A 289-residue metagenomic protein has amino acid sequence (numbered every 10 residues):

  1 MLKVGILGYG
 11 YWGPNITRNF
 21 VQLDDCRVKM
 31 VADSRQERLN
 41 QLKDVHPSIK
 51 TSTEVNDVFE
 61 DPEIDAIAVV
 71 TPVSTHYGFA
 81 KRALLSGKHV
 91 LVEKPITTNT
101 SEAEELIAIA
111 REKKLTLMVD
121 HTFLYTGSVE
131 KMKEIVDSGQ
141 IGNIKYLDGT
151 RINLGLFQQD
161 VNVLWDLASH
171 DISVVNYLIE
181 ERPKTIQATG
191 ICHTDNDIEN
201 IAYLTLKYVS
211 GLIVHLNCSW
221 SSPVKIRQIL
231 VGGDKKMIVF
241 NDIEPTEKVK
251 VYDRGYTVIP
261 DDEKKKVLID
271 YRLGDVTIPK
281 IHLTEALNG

Functional and structural regions predicted by a protein language model:
M1-H46: N-terminal Rossmann-like dinucleotide-binding module
K3, N143-Y146: Residues that mark the start of a beta-strand
S48-V55: Conserved SAM-binding strand-loop segment of SAM-dependent methyltransferases
A66-L124: Beta-strand-loop-alpha-helix segment that lines the small-molecule cofactor/substrate pocket of alpha/beta enzymes
A108-T116, E130-I144, K236: Basic phosphate/pyrophosphate-binding loop/patch that engages nucleotide-derived ligands
T122, K235-G289: C-terminal glycine/acidic-rich active-site capping loop/insertion
L154-V224, L230, E244: Rossmann-like dinucleotide-binding domain that binds NAD(P)(H)
